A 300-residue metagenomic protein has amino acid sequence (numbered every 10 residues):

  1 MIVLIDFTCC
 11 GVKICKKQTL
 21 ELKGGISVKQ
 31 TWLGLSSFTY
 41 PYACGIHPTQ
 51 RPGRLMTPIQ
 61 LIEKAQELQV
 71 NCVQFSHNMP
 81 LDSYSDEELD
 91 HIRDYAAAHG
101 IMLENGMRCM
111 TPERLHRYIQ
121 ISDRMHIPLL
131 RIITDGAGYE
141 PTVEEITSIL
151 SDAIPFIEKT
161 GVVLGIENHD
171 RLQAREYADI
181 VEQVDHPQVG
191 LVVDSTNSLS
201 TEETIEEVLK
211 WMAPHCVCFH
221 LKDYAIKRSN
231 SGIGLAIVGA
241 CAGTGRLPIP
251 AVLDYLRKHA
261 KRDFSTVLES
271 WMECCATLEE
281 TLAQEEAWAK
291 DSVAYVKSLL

Functional and structural regions predicted by a protein language model:
I2, D6-R124, D254, A283-E286 (+1 more regions): N-terminal pre-domain/capping segments
T19, E88-L191, S200: Active-site acidic/histidine proton-transfer and metal-coordination neighborhood in alpha/beta enzyme cores
T31-S37, V73-F75, L103-M107, L130-I132 (+4 more regions): Hydrophobic faces of well-ordered beta-strands that scaffold small-molecule active sites in alpha/beta enzyme cores
F38-Y40, N78-P80, G106-M110, D135-A137 (+4 more regions): Active-site beta-loop-alpha junctions enriched in small/polar residues
Y42-I46, G138-E140, C275-E279: A short acidic, helix-capping loop that chelates divalent metal ions and anchors anionic groups
D152, F156-R246: Acidic/histidine-rich catalytic cores of soluble enzymes
V238-A240, L268-L278: Active-site clefts of carbohydrate-active enzymes
G245-H259: A short, acidic, amphipathic alpha-helical segment used as a generic capping/interface helix at domain edges
